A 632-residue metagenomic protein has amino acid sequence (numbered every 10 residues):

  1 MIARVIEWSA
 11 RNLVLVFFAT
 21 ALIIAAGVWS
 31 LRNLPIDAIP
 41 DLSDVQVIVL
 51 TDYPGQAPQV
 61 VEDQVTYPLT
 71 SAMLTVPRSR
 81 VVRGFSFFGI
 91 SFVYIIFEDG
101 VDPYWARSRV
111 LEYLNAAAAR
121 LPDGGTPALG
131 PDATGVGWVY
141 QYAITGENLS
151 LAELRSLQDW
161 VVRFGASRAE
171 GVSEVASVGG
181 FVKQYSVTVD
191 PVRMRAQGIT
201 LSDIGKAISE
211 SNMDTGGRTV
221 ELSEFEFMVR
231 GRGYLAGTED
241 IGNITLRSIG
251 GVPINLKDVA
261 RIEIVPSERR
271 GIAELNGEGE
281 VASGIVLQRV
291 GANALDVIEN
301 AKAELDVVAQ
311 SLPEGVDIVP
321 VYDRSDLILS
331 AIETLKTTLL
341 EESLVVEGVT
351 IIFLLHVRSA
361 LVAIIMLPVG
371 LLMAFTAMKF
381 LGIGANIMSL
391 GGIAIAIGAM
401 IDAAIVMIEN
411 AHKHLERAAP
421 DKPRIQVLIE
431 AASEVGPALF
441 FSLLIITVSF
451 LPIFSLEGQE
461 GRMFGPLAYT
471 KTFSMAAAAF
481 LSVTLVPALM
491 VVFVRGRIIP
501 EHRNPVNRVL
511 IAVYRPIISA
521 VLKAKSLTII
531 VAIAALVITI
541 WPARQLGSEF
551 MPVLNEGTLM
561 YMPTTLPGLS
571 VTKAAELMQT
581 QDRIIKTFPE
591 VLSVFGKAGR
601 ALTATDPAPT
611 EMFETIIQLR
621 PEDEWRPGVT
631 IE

Functional and structural regions predicted by a protein language model:
M1-N33, V435, H502-P552, I585-K586 (+2 more regions): Signature of alpha-helical transmembrane segments and their immediate interfacial
M1-S343, A385, R462, M612-E614 (+1 more regions): Membrane-proximal extracytoplasmic
L15-V16, T20, D214, T337-V346 (+10 more regions): Hydrophobic alpha-helical transmembrane segments in multi-pass membrane proteins
G27-R32, D317, L344-K413, F473: Hydrophobic transmembrane alpha-helices and their membrane-interface caps in long multi-pass transport proteins
D37-S43, H356-M366, L372, F380-A396 (+3 more regions): Membrane-water interface of transmembrane alpha-helices in multipass transporters/channels
V321, I328, I332, I408 (+2 more regions): Helix-loop junctions and hydrophobic alpha-helical segments within the transmembrane domains of large membrane
G348-F353, L371-M388, F440-V492, W541: Hydrophobic, glycine/alanine-rich multi-pass transmembrane helices and their short helix-loop junctions in large
A532-E632: Juxtamembrane segments of multi-pass membrane proteins
